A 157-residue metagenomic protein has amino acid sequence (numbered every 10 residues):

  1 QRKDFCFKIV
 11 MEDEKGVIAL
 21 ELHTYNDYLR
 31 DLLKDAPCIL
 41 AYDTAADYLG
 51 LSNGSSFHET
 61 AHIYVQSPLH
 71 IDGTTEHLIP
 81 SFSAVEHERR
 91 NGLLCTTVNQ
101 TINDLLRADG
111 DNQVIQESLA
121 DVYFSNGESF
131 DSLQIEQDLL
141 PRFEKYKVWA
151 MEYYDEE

Functional and structural regions predicted by a protein language model:
Q1-R89, E128: Short gly/ser-rich loop at a beta-strand->alpha-helix junction or flexible surface loop bordering the NTP-binding
N53-G54, H58, L69, L78-E157: Hydrophobic alpha-helical interaction segments
